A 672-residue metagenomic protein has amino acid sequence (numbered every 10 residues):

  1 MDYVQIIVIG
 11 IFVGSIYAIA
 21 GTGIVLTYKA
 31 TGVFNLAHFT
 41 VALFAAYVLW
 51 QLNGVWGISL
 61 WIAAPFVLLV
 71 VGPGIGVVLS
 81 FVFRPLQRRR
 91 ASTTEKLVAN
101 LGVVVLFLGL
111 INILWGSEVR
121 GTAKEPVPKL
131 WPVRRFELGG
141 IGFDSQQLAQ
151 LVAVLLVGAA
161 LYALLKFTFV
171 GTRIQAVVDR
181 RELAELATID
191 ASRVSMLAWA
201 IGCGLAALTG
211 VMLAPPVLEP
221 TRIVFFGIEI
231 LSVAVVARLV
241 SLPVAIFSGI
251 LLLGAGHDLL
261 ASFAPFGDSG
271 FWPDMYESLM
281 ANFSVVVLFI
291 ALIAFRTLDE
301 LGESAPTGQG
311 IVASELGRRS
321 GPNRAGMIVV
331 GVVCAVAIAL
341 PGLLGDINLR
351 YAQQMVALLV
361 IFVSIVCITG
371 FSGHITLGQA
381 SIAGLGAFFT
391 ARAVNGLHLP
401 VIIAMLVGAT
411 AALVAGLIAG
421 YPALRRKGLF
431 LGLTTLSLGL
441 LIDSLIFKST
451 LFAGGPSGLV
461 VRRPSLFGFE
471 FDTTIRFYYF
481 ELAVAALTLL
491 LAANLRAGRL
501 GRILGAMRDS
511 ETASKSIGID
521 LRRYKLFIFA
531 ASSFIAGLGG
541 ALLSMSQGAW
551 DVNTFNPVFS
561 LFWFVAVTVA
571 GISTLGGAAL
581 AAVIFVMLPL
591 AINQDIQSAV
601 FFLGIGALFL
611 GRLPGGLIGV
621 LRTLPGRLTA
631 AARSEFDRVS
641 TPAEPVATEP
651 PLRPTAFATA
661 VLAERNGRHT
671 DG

Functional and structural regions predicted by a protein language model:
D2-Q5, V25-F34, W50-I62, I338-R350 (+2 more regions): Short, hydrophobic transmembrane alpha-helix segments
V13-T27: N-terminal signal-anchor/start-transfer transmembrane helix
I19-G23, G74-I75, W115, A200-P216 (+2 more regions): Hydrophobic alpha-helical transmembrane segments that constitute the membrane-spanning cores of multi-pass membrane
I24-F34, P216, S232-V244, S364-H374 (+1 more regions): Transmembrane alpha-helix interface/packing and boundary motifs in multi-pass membrane proteins, characterized by
F39, S92-A123, P132, G139-S145 (+6 more regions): Transmembrane alpha-helices and adjacent helix-loop boundaries
G72-R88, A412-R425: Short helix-perturbing small/polar motifs within transmembrane alpha-helices
R84-R88, Q175-L186, V233, G505-A506 (+2 more regions): Short amphipathic alpha-helical coupling elements at transmembrane boundaries
F169-R193, R508-E511, I519-L521: Interfacial "coupling" helices/loops that link adjacent transmembrane helices in transporter permeases
